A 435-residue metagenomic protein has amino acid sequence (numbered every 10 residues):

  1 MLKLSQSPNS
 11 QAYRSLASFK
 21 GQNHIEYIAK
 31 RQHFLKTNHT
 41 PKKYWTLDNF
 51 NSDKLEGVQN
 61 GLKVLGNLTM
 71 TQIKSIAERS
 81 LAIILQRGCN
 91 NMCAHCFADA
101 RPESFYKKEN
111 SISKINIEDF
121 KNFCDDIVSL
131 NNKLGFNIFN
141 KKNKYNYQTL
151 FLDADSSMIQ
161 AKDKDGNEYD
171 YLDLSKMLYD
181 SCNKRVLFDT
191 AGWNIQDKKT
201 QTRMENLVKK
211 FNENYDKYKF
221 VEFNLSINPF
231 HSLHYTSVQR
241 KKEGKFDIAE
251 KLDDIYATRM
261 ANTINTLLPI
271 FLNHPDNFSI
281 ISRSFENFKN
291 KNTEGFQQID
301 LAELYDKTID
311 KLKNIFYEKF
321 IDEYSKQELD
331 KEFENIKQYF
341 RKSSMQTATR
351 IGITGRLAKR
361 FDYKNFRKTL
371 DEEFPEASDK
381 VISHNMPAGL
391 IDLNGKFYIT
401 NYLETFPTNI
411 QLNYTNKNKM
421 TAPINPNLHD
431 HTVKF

Functional and structural regions predicted by a protein language model:
M1-F19, V433-F435: Non-Sec secretion/translocation targeting segments of pathogen effectors
Y13-I83, N137: N-terminal [4Fe-4S]-dependent radical SAM core
S15, Y27-K30, F34, F123-D126 (+10 more regions): Charge-rich, solvent-exposed alpha-helical interaction surfaces
G66-D99, Y147-F151, A388-G395: N-terminal pre-triad scaffold of radical SAM enzymes
S80, I84, D99-K121, L130-R203 (+2 more regions): Core AdoMet radical
S129-I138, M177-K184, N214-Y218, N262-I280 (+2 more regions): A structural motif corresponding to the C-terminal end of an alpha-helix and its immediate exit/capping segment
R283-A302: Non-catalytic, alpha-helical, charged scaffold/linker segments that couple or flank catalytic or architectural cores
I299, E303-K307, K313, Y317-F435: Accessory C-terminal segments flanking Radical SAM cores
